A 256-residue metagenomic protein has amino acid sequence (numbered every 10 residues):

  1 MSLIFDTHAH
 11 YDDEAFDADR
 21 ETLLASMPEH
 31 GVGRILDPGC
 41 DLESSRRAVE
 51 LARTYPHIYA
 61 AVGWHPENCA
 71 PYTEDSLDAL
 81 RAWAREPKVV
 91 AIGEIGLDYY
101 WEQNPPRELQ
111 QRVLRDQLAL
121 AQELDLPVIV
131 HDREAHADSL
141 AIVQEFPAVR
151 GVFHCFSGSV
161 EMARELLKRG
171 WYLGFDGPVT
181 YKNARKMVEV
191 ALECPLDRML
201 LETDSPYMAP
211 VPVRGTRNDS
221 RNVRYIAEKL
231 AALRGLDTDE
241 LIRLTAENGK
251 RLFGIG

Functional and structural regions predicted by a protein language model:
M1-G256: Mid-domain alpha/beta scaffold segments of enzyme catalytic cores
